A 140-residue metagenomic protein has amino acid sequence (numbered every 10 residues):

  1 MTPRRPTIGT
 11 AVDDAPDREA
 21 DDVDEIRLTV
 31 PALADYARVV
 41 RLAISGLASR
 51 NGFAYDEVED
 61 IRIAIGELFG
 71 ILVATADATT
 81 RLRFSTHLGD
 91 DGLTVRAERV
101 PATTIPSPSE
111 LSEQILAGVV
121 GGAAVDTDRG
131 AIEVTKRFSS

Functional and structural regions predicted by a protein language model:
M1-I63: Bergerat-fold GHKL ATPase/HATPase_c domain
M1-R27, I71-S140: Conserved beta-strand-loop-beta-strand hairpin that lines the nucleotide-binding pocket of ATP/GTP-utilizing enzymes
A48-N51, F69, P108: Alpha-helix boundary/interfacial micro-motifs
Y55-T79: Conserved ATP-binding N-box helix of the HATPase_c
